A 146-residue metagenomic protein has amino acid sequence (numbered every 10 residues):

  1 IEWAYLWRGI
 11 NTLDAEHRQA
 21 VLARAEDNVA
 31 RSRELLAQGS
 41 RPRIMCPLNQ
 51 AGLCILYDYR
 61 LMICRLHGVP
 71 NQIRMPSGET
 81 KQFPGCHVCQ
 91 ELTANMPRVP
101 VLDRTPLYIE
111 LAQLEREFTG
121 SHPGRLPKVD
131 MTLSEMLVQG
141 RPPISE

Functional and structural regions predicted by a protein language model:
E2-E146: Short loop/turn segments that flank or connect secondary-structure elements
